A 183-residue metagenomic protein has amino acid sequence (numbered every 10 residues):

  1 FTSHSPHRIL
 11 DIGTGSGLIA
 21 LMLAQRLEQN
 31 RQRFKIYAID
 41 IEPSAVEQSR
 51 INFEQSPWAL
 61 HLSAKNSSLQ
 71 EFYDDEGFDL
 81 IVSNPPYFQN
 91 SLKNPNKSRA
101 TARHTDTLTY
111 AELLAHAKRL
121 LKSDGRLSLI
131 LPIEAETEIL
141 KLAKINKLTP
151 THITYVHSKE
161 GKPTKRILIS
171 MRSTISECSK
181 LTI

Functional and structural regions predicted by a protein language model:
F1-D74, L80-S83, Q89-N94: Conserved SAM/SAH cofactor-binding pocket of Class I
D75-F78, K162-T164: Short glycine/proline-enriched turns and hinge-like loops at secondary-structure junctions
N84-P85, L131: Hydrophobic alpha-helix-in-membranes signature
P85-E112, H116: Mobile active-site "lid"/loop adjacent to the S-adenosyl-L-methionine
F88, N146, T174: Phosphate/oxyanion-binding loops and surfaces in catalytic or ligand/nucleic-acid-binding neighborhoods
L108-T164: Conserved Class I SAM-dependent methyltransferase catalytic core
G161-I183: SAM/dcSAM-binding transferase cores
